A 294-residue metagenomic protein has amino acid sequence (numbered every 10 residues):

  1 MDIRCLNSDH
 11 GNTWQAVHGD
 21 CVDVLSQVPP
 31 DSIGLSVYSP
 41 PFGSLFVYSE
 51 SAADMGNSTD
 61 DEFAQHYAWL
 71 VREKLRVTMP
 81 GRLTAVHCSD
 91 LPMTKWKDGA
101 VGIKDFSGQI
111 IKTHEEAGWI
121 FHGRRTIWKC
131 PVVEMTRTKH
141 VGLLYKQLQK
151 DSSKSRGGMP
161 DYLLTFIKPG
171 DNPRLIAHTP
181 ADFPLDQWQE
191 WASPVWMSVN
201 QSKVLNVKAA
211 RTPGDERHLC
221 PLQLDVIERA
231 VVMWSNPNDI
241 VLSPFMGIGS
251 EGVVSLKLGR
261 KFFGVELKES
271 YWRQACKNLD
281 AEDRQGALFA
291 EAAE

Functional and structural regions predicted by a protein language model:
M1-Q274: Core catalytic lobe of class I
Q109-I110, Q274-E294: Class I S-adenosyl-L-methionine-dependent methyltransferase module
